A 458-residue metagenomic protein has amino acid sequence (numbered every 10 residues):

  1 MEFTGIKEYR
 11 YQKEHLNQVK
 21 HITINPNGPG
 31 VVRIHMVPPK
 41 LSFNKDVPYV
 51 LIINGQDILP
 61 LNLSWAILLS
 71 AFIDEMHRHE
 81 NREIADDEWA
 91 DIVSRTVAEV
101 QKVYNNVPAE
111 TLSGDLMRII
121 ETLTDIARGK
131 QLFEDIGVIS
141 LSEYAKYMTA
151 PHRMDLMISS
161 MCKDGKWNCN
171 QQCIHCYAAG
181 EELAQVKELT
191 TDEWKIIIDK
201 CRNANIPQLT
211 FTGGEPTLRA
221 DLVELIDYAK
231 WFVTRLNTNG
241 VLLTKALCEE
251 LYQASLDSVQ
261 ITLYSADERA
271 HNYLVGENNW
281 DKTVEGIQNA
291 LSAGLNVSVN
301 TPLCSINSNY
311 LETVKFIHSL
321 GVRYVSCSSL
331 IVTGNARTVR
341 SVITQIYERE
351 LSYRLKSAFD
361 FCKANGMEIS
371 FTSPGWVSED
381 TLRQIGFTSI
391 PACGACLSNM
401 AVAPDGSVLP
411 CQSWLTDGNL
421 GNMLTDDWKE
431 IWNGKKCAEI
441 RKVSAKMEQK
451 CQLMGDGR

Functional and structural regions predicted by a protein language model:
M1-E83, Y147: Acidic, low-complexity/disordered tracts enriched in E/D and polar residues
E2-Q12, V19-H21, V32-I34, T262-Y264 (+4 more regions): Radical SAM enzyme [4Fe-4S]-AdoMet core and its adjacent flexible, acidic and glycine-rich loops/tails across
F3-G5, L61-D155: Long, charge-rich, low-complexity alpha-helical segments
K7, K13-L16, P26, S407-R458: Flexible mid-to-C-terminal extensions adjoining Fe-S/redox cofactors in radical SAM and related proteins
G114-T122, I126-A254, S258: Conserved alpha-helical substructure of the radical SAM core
Q131-R153, T372-T381, G421-A438: Short, charged low-complexity linear segments at domain edges
C162, C169, C173-C176, C393-C396 (+3 more regions): Short cysteine clusters
C176-E188, V402, L415-G421, G457-R458: Iron-sulfur (Fe-S) cluster-binding segments and ferredoxin-like electron-carrier domains, especially [2Fe-2S]
